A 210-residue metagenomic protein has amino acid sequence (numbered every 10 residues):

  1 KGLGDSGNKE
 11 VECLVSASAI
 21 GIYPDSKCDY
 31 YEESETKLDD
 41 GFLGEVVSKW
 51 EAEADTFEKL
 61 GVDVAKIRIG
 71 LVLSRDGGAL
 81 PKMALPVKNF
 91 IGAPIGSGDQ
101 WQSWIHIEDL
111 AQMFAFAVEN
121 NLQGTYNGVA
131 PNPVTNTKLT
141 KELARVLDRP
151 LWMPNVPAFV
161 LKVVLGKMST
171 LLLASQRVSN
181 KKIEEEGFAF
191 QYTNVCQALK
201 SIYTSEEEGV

Functional and structural regions predicted by a protein language model:
K1-D40: Conserved Rossmann-fold NAD(P)-dependent oxidoreductase catalytic core, especially the SDR/UDP-sugar
K27-K66: Catalytic helix-loop patch of NAD(P)-dependent Rossmann-fold dehydrogenases
D39-L43, G70-G77, S97-I105: Glycine-rich "substrate-gating" loop/helix at the edge of Rossmann-like oxidoreductase active sites
S48, L60-V62, L73-K82, F116-Y126: Glycine/proline-rich active-site loop of Rossmann-fold NAD(P)-dependent oxidoreductases
A84-G92, D99-V134: Alpha-helical substrate-binding/gating segment
M113, N120-K167, K200-V210: Mid/C-terminal beta-alpha module of Rossmann-like enzyme folds, strongest in SDR-family dehydrogenases/epimerases
T170-V210: C-terminal amphipathic/interface module of NAD(P)-dependent oxidoreductases and related NAD-binding regulators
